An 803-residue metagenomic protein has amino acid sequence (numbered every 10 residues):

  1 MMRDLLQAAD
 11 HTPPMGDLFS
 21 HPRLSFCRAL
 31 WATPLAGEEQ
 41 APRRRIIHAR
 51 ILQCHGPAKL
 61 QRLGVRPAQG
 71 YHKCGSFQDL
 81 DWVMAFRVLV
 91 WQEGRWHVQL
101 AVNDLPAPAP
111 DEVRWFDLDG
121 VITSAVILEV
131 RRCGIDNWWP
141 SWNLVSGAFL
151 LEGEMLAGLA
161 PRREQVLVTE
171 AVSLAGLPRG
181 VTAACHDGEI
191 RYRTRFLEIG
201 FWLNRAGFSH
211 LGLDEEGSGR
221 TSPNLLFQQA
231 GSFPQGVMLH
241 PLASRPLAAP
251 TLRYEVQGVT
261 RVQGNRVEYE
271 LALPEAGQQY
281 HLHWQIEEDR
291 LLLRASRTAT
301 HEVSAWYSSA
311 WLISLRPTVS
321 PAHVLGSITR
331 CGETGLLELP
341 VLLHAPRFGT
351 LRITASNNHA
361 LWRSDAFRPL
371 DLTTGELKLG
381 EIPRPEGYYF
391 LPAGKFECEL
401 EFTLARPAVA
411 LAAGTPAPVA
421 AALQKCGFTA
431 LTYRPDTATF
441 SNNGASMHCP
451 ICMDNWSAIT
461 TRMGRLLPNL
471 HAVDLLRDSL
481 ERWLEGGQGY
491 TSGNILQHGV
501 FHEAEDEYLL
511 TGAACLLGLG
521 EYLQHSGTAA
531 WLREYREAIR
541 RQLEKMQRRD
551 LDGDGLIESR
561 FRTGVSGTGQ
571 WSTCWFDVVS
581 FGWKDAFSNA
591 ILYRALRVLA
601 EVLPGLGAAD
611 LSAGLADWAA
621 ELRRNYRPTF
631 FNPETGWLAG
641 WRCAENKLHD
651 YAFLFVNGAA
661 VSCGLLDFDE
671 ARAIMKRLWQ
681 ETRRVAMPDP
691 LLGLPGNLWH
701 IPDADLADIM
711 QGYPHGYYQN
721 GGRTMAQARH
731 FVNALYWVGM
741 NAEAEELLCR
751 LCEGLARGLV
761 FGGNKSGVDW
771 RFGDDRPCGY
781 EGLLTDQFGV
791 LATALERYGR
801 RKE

Functional and structural regions predicted by a protein language model:
R28-L100, P110-L167: Aromatic, loop-rich ligand-recognition surfaces of beta-strand-rich domains
E38-E39, L167-E170, E288, L292-P369 (+1 more regions): Polysaccharide-binding surfaces and accessory modules of carbohydrate-active proteins
H186, L342-A417, A421: Beta-strand-rich recognition/accessory modules
D187-E270: Acidic-aromatic substrate-binding/catalytic surfaces of carbohydrate-active enzymes
A412-R533, A652-S662, M710-C749, A756-G758 (+2 more regions): Substrate-binding groove/exosite segments of carbohydrate-active enzymes
P418-F428, L470-T491, Q524-A586, D610 (+3 more regions): Active-site acid/base region of carbohydrate-active enzymes
R462, D474, E537, A586-G605 (+6 more regions): Active-site core of glycosidic bond-cleaving carbohydrate-active enzymes
Y490-D506, V565-K584, E645, I709-Y713 (+2 more regions): Acidic/His metal-coordination segments adjacent to aromatic residues that form catalytic metal sites in metalloenzymes
